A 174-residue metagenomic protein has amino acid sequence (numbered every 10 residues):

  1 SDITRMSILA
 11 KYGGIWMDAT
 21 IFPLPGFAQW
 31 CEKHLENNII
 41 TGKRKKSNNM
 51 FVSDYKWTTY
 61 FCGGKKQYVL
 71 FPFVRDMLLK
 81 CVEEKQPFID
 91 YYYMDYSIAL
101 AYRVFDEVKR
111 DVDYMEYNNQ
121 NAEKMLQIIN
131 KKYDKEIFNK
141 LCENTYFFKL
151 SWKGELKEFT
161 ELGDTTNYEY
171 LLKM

Functional and structural regions predicted by a protein language model:
S1-D2, A19-M174: Glycosyltransferase-associated regions of secretory-pathway enzymes, highlighting luminal stem/catalytic domains
S1-M17: A conserved donor-nucleotide-binding helix/loop in the catalytic core of Leloir-type glycosyltransferases
